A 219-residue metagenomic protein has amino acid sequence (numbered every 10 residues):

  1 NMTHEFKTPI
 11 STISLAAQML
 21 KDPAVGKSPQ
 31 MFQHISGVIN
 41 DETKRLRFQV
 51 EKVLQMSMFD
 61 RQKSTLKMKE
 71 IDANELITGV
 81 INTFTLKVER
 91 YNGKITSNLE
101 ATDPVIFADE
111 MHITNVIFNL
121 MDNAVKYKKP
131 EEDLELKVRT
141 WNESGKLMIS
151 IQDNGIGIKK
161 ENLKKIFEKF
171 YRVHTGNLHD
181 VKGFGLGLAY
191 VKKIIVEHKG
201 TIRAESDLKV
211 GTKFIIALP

Functional and structural regions predicted by a protein language model:
D41-L46: Short alpha-helical segment of the dimerization/phosphotransfer core of two-component systems
R61-L66, V105-A108: Conserved micro-motifs of the catalytic ATP-binding
K67-D72, E89, K94-P104: Conserved catalytic submotifs in the C-terminal HATPase_c
D133-G145: Short beta-strand/loop element within the Bergerat-fold HATPase_c
I158-F170: Short conserved segment of the HATPase_c
G187, V191: Short alpha-helical Gxxx[C/S/T] motif in the catalytic ATP-binding
